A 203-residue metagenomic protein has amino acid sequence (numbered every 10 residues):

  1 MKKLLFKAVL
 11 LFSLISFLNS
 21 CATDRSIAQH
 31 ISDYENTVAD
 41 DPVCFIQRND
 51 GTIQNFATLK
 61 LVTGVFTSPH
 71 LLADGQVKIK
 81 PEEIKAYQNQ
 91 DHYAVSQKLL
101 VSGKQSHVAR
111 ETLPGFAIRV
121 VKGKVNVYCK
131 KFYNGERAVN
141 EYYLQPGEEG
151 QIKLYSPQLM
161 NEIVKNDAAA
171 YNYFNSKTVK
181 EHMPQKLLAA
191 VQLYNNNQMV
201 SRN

Functional and structural regions predicted by a protein language model:
M1-V9: Bacterial N-terminal signal peptides that target proteins for export
A8-F17: Bacterial N-terminal signal peptides
S20-V38: Bacterial Sec signal peptide processing site at the extreme N-terminus
E35-T37, P42-F174: Aromatic-patch recognition
I163-N203: C-terminal partner/receptor-binding element of secreted or periplasmic proteins
